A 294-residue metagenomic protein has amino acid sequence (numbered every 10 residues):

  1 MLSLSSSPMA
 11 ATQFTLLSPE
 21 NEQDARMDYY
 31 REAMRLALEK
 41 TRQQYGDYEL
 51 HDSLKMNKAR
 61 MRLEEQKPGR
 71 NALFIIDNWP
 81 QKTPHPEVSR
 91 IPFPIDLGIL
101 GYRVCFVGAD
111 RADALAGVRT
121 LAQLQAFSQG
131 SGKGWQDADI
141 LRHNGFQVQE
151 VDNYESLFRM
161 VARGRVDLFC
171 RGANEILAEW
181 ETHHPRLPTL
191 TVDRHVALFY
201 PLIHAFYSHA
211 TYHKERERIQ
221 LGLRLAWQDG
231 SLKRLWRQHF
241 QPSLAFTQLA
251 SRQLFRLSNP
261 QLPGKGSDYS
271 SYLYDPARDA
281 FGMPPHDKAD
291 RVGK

Functional and structural regions predicted by a protein language model:
A10-P86, F127, I219: Extracytoplasmic small-molecule ligand-binding "clamshell" domains of the periplasmic binding protein/Venus flytrap
S18-E20, G98-V104, G108, H184-Q220 (+2 more regions): Periplasmic-binding protein-like
D28-A33, T211-G222, S231-L235: Short amphipathic alpha-helical coupling segments at ligand-binding clamshell hinges and other catalytic/signaling
M34-E49, G117-Q123, K133-N153, W180-L187: Ligand-binding cleft/hinge of the Venus flytrap
D52-L73, H143, E155-N174: Short helices/loops that flank or line small-molecule/ion binding pockets
Q66, L73-P86, F169-T189: A ligand-binding cleft/hinge motif common to bilobed small-molecule-binding domains
F93-D139: A conserved helix-loop-strand patch within extracytoplasmic ligand-binding domains of the periplasmic binding
G222-K294: An extracytoplasmic/periplasmic, membrane-proximal ligand-sensing/linker region
